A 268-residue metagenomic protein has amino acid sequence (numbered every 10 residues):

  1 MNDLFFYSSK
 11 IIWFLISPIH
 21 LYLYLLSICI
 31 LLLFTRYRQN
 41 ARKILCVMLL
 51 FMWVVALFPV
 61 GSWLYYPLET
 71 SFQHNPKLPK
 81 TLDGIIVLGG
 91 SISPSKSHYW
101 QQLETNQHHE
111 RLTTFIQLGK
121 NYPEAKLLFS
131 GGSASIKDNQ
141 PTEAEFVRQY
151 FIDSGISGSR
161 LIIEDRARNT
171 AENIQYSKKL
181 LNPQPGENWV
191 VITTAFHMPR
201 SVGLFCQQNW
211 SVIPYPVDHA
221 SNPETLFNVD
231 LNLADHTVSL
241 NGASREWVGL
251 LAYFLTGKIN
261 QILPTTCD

Functional and structural regions predicted by a protein language model:
M1-L33: Membrane-embedded alpha-helical segments of integral membrane proteins
L4-I12, V60, L64-L68, S244-L251: Hydrophobic alpha-helical segments of integral membrane proteins, encompassing both true transmembrane helices
I19-L23, A41, V47, A56: N-terminal nucleotide/polyanion-binding subdomain common to many enzyme families
I30-L33, A56, Y253: Structural signal for membrane-spanning alpha-helices in multi-pass inner-membrane proteins, emphasizing helix cores
L33-K43: Membrane-interface helix-boundary motifs at transmembrane edges
R38, T70-H74, G257-T265: Transmembrane helix-loop junctions in multipass membrane proteins, especially transporters and channels
L49, V54, F58-A234: A structural signal for short, hydrophobic/glycine-enriched beta-strand patches
P223, F227-L231, V238-D268: Extracytoplasmic/luminal low-complexity segments enriched in Pro/Gly and acidic/polar residues that act as flexible
